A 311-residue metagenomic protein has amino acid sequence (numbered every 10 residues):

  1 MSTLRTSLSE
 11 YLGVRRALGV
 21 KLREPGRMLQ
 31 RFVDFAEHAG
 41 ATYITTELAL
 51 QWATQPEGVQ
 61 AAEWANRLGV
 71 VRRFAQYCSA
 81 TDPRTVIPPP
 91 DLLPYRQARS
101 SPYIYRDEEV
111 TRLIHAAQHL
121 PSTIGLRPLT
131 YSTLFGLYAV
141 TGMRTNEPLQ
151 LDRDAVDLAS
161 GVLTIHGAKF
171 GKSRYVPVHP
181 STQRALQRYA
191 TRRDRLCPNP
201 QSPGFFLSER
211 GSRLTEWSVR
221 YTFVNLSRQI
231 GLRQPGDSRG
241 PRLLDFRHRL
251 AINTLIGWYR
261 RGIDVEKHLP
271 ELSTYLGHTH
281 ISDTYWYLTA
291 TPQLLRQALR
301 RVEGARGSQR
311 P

Functional and structural regions predicted by a protein language model:
M1-P311: Conserved catalytic core of the tyrosine transesterase superfamily
